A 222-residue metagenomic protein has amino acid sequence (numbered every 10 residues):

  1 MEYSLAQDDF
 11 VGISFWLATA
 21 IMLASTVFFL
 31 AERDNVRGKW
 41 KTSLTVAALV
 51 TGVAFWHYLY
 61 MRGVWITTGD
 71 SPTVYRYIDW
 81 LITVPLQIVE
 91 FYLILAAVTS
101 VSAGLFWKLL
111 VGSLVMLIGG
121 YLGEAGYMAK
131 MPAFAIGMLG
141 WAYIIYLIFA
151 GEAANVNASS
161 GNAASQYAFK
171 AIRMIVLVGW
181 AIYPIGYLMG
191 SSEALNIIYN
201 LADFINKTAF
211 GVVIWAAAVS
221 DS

Functional and structural regions predicted by a protein language model:
M1-M22: Hydrophobic transmembrane alpha-helical segments in integral membrane proteins
L17-R33: N-terminal signal-anchor/start-transfer transmembrane helix
A24-F28, E90, G119, G140-A164 (+2 more regions): Alpha-helical transmembrane segments in multipass membrane proteins, preferentially the mid-helix core
T26-L30, M61, T68, Y77-L109 (+2 more regions): Internal transmembrane alpha-helix with an interfacial aromatic "cap," most often the third helix
G38-A48, V101-W107, A168-R173: Membrane-interfacial loop-to-transmembrane alpha-helix junctions, especially the N-terminal start
T45-V64: A generic, lipid-embedded transmembrane alpha helix
T67-I78, M128-G137, A194-D203: Non-cytosolic membrane-interface motifs at loop->transmembrane helix junctions
L147-A150, A171-S222: C-terminal transmembrane-bundle signature of multipass membrane proteins, characterized by strong activation on
